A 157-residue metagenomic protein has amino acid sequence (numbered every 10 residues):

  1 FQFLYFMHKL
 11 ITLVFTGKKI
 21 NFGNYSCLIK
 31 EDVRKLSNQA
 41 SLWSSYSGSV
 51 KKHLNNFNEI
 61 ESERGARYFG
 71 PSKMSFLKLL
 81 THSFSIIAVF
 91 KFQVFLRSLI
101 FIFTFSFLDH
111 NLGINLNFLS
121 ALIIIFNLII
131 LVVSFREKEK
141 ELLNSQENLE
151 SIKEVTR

Functional and structural regions predicted by a protein language model:
F1-A40, S44, R67: Acceptor/aglycone-binding surface of glycosyltransferases and processive sugar-polymer synthases
F6-V14, L77-L96: Catalytic core of nucleotide-sugar-dependent glycosyltransferases
I20-N21, E59, L96: Secondary-structure boundary/capping residues
S26-I29, V50-K51, Y68, S98-F105 (+1 more regions): Residue-level signal for alpha-helical context at structural boundaries
E31-F90: Catalytic donor/gating beta->alpha subdomain of glycosyltransferases that bind UDP-sugars
Q93-R157: Membrane-embedded multi-pass helical conduit in multi-pass membrane proteins, especially envelope-biosynthetic
